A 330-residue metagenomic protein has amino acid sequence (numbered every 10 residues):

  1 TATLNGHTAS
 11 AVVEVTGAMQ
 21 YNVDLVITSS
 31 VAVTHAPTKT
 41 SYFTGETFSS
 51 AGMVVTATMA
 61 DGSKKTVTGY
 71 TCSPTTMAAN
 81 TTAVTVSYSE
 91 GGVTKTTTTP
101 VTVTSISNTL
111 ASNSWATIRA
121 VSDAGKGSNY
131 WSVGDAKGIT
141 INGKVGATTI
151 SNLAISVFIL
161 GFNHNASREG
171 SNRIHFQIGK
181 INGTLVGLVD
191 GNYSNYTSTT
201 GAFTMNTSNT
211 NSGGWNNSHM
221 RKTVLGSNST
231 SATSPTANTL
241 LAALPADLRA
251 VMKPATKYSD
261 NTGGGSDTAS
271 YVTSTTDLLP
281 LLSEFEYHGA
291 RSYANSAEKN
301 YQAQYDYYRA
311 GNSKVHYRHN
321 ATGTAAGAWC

Functional and structural regions predicted by a protein language model:
T1, G62-K95: Serine/threonine-rich, repeat-prone extracellular segments and beta-strand-based repeat modules of secreted/surface
T1-A2, V13, V33, V55 (+4 more regions): Extracellular/surface recognition and adhesion modules
H7, V31, P37-Y42, F48 (+4 more regions): Protein-protein interaction and targeting regions used for scaffolding, dimerization, and localization
T8-V15, K95-T102: Edge beta-strands of extracellular beta-sandwich domains
T16-M19, F43-G45, A79-N80: Solvent-exposed, conformationally flexible loop/turn segments
T16-N22, V26-T28, V103-S107: Extracellular interdomain linker/stem segments of modular secreted and single-pass surface proteins
I27-K64: Solvent-exposed, low-complexity, repeat-rich "mucin-like" stalks and linkers
I106-C330: Collagenous Gly-X-Y triple-helix signature in extracellular proteins
